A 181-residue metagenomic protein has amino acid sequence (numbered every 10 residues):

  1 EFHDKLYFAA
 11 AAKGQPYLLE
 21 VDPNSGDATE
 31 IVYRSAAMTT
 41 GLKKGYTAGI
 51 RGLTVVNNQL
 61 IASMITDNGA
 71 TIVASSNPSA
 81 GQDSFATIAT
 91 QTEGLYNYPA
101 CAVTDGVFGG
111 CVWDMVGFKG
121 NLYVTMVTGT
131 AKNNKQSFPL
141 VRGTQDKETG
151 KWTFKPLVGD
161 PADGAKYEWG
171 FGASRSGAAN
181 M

Functional and structural regions predicted by a protein language model:
E1-K5, A11-R51, V55-Q59, D67-W113 (+3 more regions): Trp- and S/T/G-rich repeat-edge/linker motifs of beta-rich repeat architectures
M64: Short His-centered aromatic/hydrophobic patch
